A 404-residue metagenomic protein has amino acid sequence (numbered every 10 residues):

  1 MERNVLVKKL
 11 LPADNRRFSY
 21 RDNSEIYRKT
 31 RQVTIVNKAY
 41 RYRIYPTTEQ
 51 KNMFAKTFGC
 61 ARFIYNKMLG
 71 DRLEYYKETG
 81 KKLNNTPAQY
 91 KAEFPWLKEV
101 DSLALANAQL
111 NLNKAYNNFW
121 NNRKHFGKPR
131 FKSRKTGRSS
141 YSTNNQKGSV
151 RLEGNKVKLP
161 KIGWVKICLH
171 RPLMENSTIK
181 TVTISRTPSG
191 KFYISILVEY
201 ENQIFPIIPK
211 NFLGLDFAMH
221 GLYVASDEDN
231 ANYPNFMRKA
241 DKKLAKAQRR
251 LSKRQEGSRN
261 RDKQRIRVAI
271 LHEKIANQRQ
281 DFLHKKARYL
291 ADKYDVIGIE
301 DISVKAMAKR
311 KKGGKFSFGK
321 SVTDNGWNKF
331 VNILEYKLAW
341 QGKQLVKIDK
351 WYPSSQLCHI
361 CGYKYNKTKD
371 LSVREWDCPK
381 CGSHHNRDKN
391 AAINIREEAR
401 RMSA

Functional and structural regions predicted by a protein language model:
E2-L105: Gly/serine-rich nucleotide phosphate-binding loop at the start of the catalytic core of nucleotide/ADP-ribose-handling
T30-Q32, R171, T181-I184, E199-F205: Catalytic micro-motifs at enzyme active sites that drive phosphoryl/nucleotidyl and oxygen chemistry
Y42-I44, V165-L169, A231-Y233: Generic detection of short hydrophobic beta-strand segments and adjacent strand-loop junctions
M68, A104, A108-F119, K389-A399 (+1 more regions): Stable alpha-helical structural segments in soluble proteins, enriched in small hydrophobic residues
L69, L73-Y76, Y116, W120-G127 (+3 more regions): Long, hydrophobic, amphipathic alpha-helical segments used as structural scaffolds
N85-P188, K320, D324: Acidic carboxylate diad motif detector
E175, P188-A404: Positively charged, helix-rich recognition surfaces that bind polyanionic ligands
